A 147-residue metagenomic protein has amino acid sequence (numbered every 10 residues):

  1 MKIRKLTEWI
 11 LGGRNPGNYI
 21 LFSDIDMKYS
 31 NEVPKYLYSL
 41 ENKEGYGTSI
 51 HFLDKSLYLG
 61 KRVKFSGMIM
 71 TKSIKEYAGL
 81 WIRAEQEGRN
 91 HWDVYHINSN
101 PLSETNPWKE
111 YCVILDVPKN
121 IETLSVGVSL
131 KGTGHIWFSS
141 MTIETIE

Functional and structural regions predicted by a protein language model:
M1-E147: Extracellular and organelle-lumenal recognition/adhesion modules and their flexible linkers in secreted
